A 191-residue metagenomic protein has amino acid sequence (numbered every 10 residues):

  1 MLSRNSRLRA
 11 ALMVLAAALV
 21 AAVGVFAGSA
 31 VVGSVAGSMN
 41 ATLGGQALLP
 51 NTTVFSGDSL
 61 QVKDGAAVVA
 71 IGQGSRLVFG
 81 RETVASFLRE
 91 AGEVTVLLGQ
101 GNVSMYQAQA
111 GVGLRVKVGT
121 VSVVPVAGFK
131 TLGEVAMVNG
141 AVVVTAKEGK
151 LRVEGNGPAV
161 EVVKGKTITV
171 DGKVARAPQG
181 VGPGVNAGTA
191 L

Functional and structural regions predicted by a protein language model:
L2-L12: Bacterial N-terminal signal peptides that target proteins for export
A11-A22: Bacterial N-terminal signal peptides
F26-L191: Flexible, surface-exposed loop/linker segments and immediately adjacent secondary-structure boundaries
